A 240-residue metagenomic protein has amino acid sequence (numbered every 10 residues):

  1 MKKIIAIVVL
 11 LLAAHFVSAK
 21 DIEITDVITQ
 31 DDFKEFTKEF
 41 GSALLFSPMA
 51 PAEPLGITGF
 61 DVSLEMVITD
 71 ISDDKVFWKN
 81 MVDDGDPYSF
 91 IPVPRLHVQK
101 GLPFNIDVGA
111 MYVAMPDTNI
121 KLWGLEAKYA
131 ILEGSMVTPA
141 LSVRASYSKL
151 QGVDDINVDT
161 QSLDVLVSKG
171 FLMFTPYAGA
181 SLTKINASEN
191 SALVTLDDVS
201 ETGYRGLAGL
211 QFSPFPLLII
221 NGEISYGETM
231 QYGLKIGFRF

Functional and structural regions predicted by a protein language model:
K20-S135: Transmembrane beta-barrel domains of Gram-negative outer membranes and organellar outer membranes
P51-E53, L64, L96-L102, L125-Y129 (+4 more regions): Residues on the lipid-exposed face of transmembrane beta-strands in outer-membrane beta-barrel proteins
G56, I68, G101-F104, I131-V137 (+4 more regions): Outer-membrane beta-barrel strand-turn architecture
G56-T58, S89-P94, N119-W123, N157-Q161 (+2 more regions): Residues that define the transmembrane beta-barrel architecture of outer-membrane proteins
F60-L64, V108, L125, P139-A145 (+3 more regions): Transmembrane beta-strands of outer-membrane beta-barrel proteins
M66-D70, Y112-P116, I131, A145-Q151 (+4 more regions): Transmembrane beta-strands of outer-membrane beta-barrel pores
D74-K79, M111, N119-L125, G152-D159 (+2 more regions): Outer-membrane beta-barrel translocator domains and adjoining extracellular loop/strand segments of Gram-negative
V143-E201: Outer-membrane beta-barrel translocator/channel fold
